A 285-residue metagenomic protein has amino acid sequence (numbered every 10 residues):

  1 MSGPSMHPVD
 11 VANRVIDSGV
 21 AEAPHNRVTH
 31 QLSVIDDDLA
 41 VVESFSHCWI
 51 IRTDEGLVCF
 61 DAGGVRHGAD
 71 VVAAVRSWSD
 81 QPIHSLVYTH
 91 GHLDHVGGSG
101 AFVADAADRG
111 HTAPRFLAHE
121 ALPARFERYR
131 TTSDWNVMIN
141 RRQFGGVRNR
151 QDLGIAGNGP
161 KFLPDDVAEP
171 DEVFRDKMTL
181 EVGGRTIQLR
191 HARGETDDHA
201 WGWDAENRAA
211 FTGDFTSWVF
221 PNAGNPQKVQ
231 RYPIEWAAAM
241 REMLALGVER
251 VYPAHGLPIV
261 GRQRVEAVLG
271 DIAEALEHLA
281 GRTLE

Functional and structural regions predicted by a protein language model:
M1-A21, D134-R141, G146-G154, G159 (+2 more regions): Accessory terminal helices/loops
P24-H25, E55, R66-F116: Active-site metal-binding motif and surrounding structural segment of the metallo-beta-lactamase
H25-S79, W201-G213: Conserved beta-strand hairpin/beta-sheet module of binuclear metal-dependent hydrolase folds, prominently
S33-V34, V42-S44, E172-V173, E181-V182 (+1 more regions): A short catalytic or substrate-binding loop motif that flags glycine-/basic-rich loops and adjacent residues that bind
L57, R66, F162, A168 (+2 more regions): Metallo-beta-lactamase
F60-A62, P82-H92, L117-H119, F211-G213 (+1 more regions): Active-site neighborhood of phospho(di)ester-bond hydrolases with catalytic His/Asp-centered motifs
G97-A101, F126-T132, P221-G224, R262-E266: Short acidic, glycine/serine/threonine-rich loops at helix termini
A124-H191, E235-M240, L244: Metallo-beta-lactamase
